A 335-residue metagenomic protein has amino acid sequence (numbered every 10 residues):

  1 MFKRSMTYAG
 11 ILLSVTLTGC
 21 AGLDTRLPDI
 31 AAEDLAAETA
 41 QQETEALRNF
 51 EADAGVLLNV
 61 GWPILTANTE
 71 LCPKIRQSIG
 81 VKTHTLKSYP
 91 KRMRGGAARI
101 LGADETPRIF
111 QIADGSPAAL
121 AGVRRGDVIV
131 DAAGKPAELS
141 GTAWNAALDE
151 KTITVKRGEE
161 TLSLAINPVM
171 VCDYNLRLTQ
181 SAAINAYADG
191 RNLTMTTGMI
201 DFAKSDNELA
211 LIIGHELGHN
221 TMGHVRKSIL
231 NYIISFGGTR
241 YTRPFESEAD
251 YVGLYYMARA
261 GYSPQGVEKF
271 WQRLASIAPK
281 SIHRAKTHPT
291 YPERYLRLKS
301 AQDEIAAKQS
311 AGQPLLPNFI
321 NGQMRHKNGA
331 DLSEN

Functional and structural regions predicted by a protein language model:
T16-G19: C-terminal motif of bacterial Sec signal peptides marking the signal peptidase cleavage site
D24-S78, F236-T287: Short helix/loop segments within enzyme catalytic domains that coordinate or immediately flank catalytic cofactors
E45-P107, A165-N167, D173-L178: PDZ/PDZ-like peptide-tail recognition elements
R94-I112, V128-V130, D173-D206: Active-site scaffold of zinc-dependent metalloenzymes
A113, A118-E138: Conserved PDZ fold ligand-binding element
G141-R177: PDZ-domain C-terminal substructure recognizer with occasional recognition of PDZ-binding tails
M199, K204-E208, E216-Y232, Y262: Catalytic Zn2+-binding segment of zinc metalloproteases
P279-N335: Pan-zinc metallopeptidase signature
